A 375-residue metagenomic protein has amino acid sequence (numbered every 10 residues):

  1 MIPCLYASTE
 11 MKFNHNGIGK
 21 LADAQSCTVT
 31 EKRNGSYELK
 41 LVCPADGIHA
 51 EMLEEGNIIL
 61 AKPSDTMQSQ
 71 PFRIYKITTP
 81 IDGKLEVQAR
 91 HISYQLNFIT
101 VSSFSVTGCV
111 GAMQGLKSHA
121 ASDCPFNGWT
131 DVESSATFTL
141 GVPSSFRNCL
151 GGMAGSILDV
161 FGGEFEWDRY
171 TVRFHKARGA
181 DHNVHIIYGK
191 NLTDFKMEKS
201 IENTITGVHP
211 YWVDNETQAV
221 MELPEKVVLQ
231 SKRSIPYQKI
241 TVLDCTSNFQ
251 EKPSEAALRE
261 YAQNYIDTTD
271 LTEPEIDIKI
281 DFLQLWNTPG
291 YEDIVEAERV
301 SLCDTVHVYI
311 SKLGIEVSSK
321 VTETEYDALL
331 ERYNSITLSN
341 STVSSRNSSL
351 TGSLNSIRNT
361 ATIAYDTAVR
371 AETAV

Functional and structural regions predicted by a protein language model:
M1-F13, R173, V208-Y211, V306: Short polybasic amphipathic segments
M1-K117, C124-F126: Beta-strand-rich assembly/attachment modules of structural machines
Q25-E51, T193-N359: An acidic/polar, Gly/Ser/Thr-rich interaction patch typically located in mid-to-C-terminal regions of proteins
M52-L60, R147, G189, C303: Glycine-centered loop/turn motifs
L53, F98-S103, H185-I186, Y333 (+1 more regions): Short, charged, solvent-exposed linker or helix-capping segments at domain edges/interfaces that act as flexible hinges
I81-K84, Q88-N203, D270, D366-T373: Charged- and aromatic-enriched interaction segments used to assemble and dock large macromolecular complexes
T107-A120, S231-P236, S353, T360-I363: Short, cationic low-complexity segments
G352-A374: Extended alpha-helical stalk/coiled-coil segments
